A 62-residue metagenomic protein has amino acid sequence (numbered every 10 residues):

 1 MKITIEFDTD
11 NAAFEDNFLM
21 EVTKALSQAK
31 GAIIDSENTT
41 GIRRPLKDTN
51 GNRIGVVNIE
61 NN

Functional and structural regions predicted by a protein language model:
M1-Q28: N-terminal acidic leader/helix
D8-A12, E37-T39, N50, N62: Intrinsically disordered, low-complexity regions of eukaryotic proteins
D16, T40-I42: Short, surface-exposed loop/turn segments at secondary-structure junctions
T23, N38-T40, V56: Acidic, Ser/Thr/Pro
A25-N38: A short, charged, amphipathic alpha-helix used as a generic interaction element across diverse proteins
I42-N62: Short, mixed-charge low-complexity intrinsically disordered segments
